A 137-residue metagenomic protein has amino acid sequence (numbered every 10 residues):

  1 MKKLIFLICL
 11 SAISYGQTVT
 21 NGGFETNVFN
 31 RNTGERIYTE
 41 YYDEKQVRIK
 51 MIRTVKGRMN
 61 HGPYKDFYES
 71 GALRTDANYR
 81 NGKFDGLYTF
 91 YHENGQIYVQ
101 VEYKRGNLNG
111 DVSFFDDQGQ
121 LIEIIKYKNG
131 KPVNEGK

Functional and structural regions predicted by a protein language model:
K3-I13: Sec-dependent N-terminal signal peptides
Y15-R80, F84-F90, Q96-K104, N109-F114 (+1 more regions): Periodic aromatic/glycine/histidine/acidic cluster detector with a strong bias toward beta-strand repeat architectures
